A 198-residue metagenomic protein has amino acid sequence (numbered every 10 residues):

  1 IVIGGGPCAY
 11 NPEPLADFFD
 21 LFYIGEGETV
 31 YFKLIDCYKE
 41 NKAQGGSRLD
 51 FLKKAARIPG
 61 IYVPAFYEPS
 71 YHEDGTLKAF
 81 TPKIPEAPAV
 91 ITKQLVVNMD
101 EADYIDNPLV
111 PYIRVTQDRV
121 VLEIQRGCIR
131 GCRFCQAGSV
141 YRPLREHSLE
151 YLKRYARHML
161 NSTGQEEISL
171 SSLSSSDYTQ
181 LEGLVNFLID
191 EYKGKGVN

Functional and structural regions predicted by a protein language model:
I1-P82: Glycine-rich beta-alpha loop elements in corrinoid/cobalamin-binding modules across cobalamin-dependent enzymes
I1-V2, L21-F22, G60, R119-V121 (+3 more regions): Beta-sheet entry/capping signal
A9-P12, Y31-F32, P69-Y71, I129-G131 (+3 more regions): Flexible loop/turn segments at secondary-structure boundaries
D20, C128, C132, L152: Conserved, mostly hydrophobic/aromatic
P64, D74-V121: N-terminal [4Fe-4S]-dependent radical SAM core
P108-Q136, L160: N-terminal pre-triad scaffold of radical SAM enzymes
C135-Y151: Iron-sulfur (Fe-S) cluster-binding segments and ferredoxin-like electron-carrier domains, especially [2Fe-2S]
R157-N198: Conserved SAM/AdoMet-binding glycine-rich loop
